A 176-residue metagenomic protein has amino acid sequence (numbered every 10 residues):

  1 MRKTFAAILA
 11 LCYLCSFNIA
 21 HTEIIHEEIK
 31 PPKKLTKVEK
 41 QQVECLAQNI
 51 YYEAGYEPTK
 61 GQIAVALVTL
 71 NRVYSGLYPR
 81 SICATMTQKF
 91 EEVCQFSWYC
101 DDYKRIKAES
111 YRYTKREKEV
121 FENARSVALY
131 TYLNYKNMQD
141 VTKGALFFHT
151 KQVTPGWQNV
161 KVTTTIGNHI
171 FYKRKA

Functional and structural regions predicted by a protein language model:
R2-A10: Sec-dependent signal peptide recognition, specifically the positively charged N-region followed immediately by
Y13-F17: Hydrophobic core
N18-T22: Sec/Tat signal peptide C-region and signal peptidase I cleavage site
E23-A176: Bacterial extracytoplasmic/cell-wall-associated proteins, especially those involved in peptidoglycan
